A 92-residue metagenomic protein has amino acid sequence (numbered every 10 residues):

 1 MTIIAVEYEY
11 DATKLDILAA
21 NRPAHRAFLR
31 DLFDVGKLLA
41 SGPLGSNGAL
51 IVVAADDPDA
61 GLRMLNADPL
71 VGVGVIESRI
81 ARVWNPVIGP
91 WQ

Functional and structural regions predicted by a protein language model:
M1-Q92: Conserved, structured core segments of small domains
